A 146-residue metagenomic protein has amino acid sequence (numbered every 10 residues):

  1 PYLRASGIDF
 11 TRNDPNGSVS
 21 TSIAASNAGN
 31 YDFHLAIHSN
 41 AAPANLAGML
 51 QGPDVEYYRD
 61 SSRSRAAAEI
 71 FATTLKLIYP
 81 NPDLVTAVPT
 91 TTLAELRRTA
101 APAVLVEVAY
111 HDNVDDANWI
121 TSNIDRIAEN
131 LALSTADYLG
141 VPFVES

Functional and structural regions predicted by a protein language model:
P1-R65: Catalytic-core regions of hydrolytic enzymes
Y2, T74, S134: Rossmann-fold NAD(P)-dependent oxidoreductase module
L3-D9, G29-H34, I78-P82, A100-V104 (+1 more regions): Loop/turn elements at helix/coil->beta-strand transitions in domains of secreted/extracellular proteins
G7-G17, Y79-T90, P142-S146: Surface-exposed patches in mature extracellular/periplasmic domains of secreted proteins
N16-V19, G48, D60-A68, T99 (+1 more regions): Solvent-exposed, acidic/flexible segments
I23, G52-P53, R65-A72, L93 (+3 more regions): Extracytoplasmic/secreted envelope proteins and their assembly/folding machinery, especially bacterial periplasmic
H34-P43, T86-S146: Active-site-adjacent mobile loop/cap segments within catalytic or ligand-binding domains
S62-P89: Active-site-adjacent substrate-binding region of metalloamidase/peptidase-like peptide-processing proteins
